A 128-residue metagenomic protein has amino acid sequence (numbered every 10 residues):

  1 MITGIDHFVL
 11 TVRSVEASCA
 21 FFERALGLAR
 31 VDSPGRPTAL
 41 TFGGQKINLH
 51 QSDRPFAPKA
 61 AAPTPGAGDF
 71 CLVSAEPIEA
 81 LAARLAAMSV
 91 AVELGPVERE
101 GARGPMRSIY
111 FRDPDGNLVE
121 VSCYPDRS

Functional and structural regions predicted by a protein language model:
M1-I5, T11-V31, F42-L94, R112-S128: Glyoxalase I/VOC metalloenzyme domain signal
S33-P34, R103-M106: Short, small/polar residue-rich loop motifs at catalytic or cofactor-binding pockets
P34-R36, E98: Residue-level "edge-of-site" marker
P37-T41: Minor-groove-contacting beta-hairpin "wing" of winged helix-turn-helix DNA-binding domains
A60, E100-G104: Acidic pyrophosphate-coordinating catalytic loop
E93-G101: Short, basic/aromatic recognition patches
